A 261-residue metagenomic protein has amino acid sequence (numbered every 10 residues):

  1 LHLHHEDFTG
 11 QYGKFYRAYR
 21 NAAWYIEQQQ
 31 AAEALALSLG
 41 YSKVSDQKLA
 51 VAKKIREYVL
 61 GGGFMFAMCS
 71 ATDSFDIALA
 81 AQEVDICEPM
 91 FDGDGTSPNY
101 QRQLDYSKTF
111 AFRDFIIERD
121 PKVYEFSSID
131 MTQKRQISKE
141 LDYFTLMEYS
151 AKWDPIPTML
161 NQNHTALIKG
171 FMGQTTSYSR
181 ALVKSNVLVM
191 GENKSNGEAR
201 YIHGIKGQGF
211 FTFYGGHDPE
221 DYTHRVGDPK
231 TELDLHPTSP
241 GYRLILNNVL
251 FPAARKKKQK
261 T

Functional and structural regions predicted by a protein language model:
L1, D7-S74, N248: Short alpha-beta junction capping motif
E6-T9, A71-S74, A81, D85 (+5 more regions): Short loop/turn segments at secondary-structure transitions that flank enzyme active sites
F15-A18, A80-I86, D228-T231: Short secondary-structure boundary/capping segments
K53-I55, F91, S177-Y178, A199-H203: Generic recognition of flexible, low-complexity loop/linker segments
I55, M131, Q259-T261: Mature N-terminal, pre-catalytic/accessory segment of carbohydrate-active enzymes
R56, S70-T72, Q82, G93-S97 (+4 more regions): Carbohydrate-binding surfaces of carbohydrate-active enzymes
M68-L188: An acidic, glycine-rich "communication" segment
V183-T261: Extracellular ligand-binding/catalytic regions of CAZymes and related secreted enzymes and adhesion modules
